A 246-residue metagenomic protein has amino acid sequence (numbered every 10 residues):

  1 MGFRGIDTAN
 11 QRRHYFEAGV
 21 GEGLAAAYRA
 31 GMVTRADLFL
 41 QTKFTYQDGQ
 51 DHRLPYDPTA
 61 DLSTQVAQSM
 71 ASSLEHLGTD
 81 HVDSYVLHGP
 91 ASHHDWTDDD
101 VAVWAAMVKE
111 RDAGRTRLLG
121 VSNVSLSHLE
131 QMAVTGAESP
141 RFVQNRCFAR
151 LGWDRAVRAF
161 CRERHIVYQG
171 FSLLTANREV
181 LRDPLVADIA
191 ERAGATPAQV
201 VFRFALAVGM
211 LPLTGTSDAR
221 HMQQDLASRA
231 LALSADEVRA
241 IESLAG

Functional and structural regions predicted by a protein language model:
M1, T59-L77, S127-E130, G152-D154: Short, acidic/polar
M1-T42, A102, A106, A176: N-terminal binding-site loop/beta-alpha segment at the start of enzyme catalytic domains that lines or forms
I6, V82, L119: Glycine-centered flexible beta-alpha turn that most often forms the glycine-rich phosphate-binding loop
V20, V66, M70, D100-V103 (+1 more regions): Aromatic/hydrophobic pocket-lining residues that form the small-molecule binding cavity in soluble enzyme cores
G21-D37, L74-D80, K109-R111, M132-A137 (+1 more regions): Acidic (Asp/Glu)-rich catalytic clusters
R35-S63, H88: Structural motif corresponding to the early beta-alpha repeats
L74-D95: Active-site groove signature of glycoside hydrolases
G89-G246: Beta/alpha (TIM)-barrel catalytic core signal, keyed to glycine-rich beta->alpha loops juxtaposed to Asp/Glu that bind
